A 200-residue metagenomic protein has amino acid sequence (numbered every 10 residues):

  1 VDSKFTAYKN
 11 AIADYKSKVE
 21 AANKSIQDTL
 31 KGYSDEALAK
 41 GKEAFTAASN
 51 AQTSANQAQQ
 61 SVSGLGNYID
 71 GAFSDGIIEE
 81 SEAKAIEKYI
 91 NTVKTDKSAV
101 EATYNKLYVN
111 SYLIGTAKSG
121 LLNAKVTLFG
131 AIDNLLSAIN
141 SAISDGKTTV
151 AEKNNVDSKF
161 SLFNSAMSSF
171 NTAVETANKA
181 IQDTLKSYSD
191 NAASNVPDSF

Functional and structural regions predicted by a protein language model:
V1-F45, V93-I143, K147-K186: Repeat-associated, polar segments at repeat-unit boundaries in modular proteins
Y8-K9, K18, F45, Q52 (+4 more regions): Amphipathic alpha-helical oligomerization/assembly segments
K18, S34, Q57-L65, I69-D70 (+2 more regions): Intrinsically disordered low-complexity regions specifically enriched for long asparagine
S25, N50, Q57-A58, A180: Intrinsically disordered, low-complexity regions enriched for glutamine and histidine
A37, A72-E79, S111, A142-G146 (+1 more regions): Acidic, glycine-anchored loop motifs typical of Ca2+
A44, A51, A55-A58, V62-Y68 (+2 more regions): Peripheral, non-catalytic segments of secretory and membrane proteins
L65, I69, I86, I90-V93 (+2 more regions): Leucine-/aliphatic-rich long alpha-helical segments
D70-S74, I78-N91, K97, T116: Long, amphipathic, heptad-repeat alpha-helical coiled-coil stalk/linker regions
